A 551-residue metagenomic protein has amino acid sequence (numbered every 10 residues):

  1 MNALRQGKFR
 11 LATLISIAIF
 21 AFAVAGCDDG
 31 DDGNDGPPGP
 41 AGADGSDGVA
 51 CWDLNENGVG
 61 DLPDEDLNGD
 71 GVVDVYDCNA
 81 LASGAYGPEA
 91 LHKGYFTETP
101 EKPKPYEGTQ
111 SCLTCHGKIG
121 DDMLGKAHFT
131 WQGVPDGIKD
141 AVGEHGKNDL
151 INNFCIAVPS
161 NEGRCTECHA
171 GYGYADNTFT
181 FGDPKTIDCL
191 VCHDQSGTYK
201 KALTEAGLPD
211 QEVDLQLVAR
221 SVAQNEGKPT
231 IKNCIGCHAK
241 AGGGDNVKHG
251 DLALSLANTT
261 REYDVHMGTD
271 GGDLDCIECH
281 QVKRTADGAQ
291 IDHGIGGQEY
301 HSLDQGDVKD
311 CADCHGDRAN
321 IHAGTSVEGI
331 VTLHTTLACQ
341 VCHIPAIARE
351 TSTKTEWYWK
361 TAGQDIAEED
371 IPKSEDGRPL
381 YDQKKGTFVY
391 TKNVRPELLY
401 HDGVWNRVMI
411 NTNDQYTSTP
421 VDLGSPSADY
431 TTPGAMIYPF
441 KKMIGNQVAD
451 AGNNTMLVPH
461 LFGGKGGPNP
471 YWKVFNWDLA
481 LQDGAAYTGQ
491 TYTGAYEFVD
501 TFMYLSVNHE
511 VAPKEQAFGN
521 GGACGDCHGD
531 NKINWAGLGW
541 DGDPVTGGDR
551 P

Functional and structural regions predicted by a protein language model:
M1-A25: Sec-dependent bacterial lipoprotein signal peptides
C27-L67, G71-G84: Collagen/collagen-like triple-helix recognition
D77-T230, G236-D307, A312-I330, P439-I444 (+2 more regions): Sequence context of c-type cytochrome heme-c attachment sites
D307-T419, L423-P426: Repeat-solenoid scaffold signature
K392-M436, K442-Q447, G452-A486: Soluble extramembrane regions of membrane proteins in the secretory/endomembrane system
A523-D526, D541: Extended, compositionally biased alpha-helical segments that mediate assembly or anchoring
